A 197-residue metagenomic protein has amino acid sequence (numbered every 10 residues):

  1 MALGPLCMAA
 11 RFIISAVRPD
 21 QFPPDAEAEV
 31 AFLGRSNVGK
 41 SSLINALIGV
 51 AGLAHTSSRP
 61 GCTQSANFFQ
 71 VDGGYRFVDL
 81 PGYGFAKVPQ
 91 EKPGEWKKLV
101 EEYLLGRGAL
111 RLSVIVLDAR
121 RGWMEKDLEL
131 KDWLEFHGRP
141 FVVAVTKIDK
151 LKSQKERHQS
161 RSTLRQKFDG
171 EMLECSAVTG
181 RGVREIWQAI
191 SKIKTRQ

Functional and structural regions predicted by a protein language model:
M1-K87: Conserved G1/Walker A P-loop phosphate-binding module
C7-D20, K150-Q197: Canonical P-loop GTPase G-domain recognition
A26, G52, S65, R76 (+8 more regions): Helical mechanochemical/support elements of P-loop NTPase systems and associated helical scaffolds
V30-V38, S42-I44, N67-G74, L112 (+4 more regions): Structured catalytic cores of enzymes that bind and process phosphorylated ligands/cofactors
L47-A51, L104, I190: Hydrophobic aliphatic residues
C62, Y75, G82-F85, R120-G122 (+2 more regions): Conserved nucleotide-binding/hydrolysis micro-motifs of P-loop NTPases
D72-L110: Conserved nucleotide-sensing/catalytic segment adjacent to the nucleotide-binding pocket in NTP-handling enzymes
L99-E171: Conserved C-terminal guanine-recognition region of P-loop GTPase G domains, centered on the G4
